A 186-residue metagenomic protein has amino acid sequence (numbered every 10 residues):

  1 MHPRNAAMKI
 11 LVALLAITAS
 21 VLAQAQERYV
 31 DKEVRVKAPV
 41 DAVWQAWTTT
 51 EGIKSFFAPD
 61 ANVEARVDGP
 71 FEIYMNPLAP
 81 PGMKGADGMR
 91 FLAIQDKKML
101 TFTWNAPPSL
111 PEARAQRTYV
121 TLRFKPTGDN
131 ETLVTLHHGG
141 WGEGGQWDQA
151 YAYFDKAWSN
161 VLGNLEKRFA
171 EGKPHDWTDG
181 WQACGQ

Functional and structural regions predicted by a protein language model:
M1-L11: Positively charged n-region of N-terminal signal peptides that target proteins for export
T18-S20: N-terminal signal peptide c-region/cleavage motif recognized by signal peptidases
A23-E64: Hydrophobic ligand-binding cavity/cleft-lining segments
K32-V34, D60, D87-A93, R117-P126: Hydrophobic/aromatic beta-strand elements that line small-molecule binding cavities or substrate pockets in beta-rich
K37-D41, A65, L92-M99, R123-L133: A short, structured loop/turn motif at beta-sheet edges
E51-A86, Q182-C184: Short beta-edge strand/loop motif at the mouth of beta-sheet-based domains
L110-K156: Beta-strand/loop substructures that line and gate deep hydrophobic ligand-binding cavities in soluble
G140-Q186: A conserved amphipathic terminal alpha-helix motif
